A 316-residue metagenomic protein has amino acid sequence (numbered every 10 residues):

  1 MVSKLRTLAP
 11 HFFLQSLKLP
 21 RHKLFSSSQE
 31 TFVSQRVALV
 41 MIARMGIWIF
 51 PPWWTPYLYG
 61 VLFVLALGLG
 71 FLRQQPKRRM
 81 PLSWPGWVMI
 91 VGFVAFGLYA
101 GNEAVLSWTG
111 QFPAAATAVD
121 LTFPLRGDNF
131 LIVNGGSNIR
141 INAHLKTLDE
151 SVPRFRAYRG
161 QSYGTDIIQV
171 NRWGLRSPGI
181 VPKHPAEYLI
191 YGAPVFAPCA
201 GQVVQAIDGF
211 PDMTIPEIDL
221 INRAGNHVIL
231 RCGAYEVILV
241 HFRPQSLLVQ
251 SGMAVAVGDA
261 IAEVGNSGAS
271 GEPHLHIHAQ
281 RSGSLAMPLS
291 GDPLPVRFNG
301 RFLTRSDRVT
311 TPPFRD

Functional and structural regions predicted by a protein language model:
K18-P194, P198, R301-D316: Polar/charged, compositionally biased leader and regulatory segments
I132, G201, I277: Divalent metal-coordination and catalytic microenvironments
Q169, Q205, H241-P244, E263-N266 (+1 more regions): A residue-level detector for short acidic-glycine micro-motifs
L189-I190, Q202-P244, L248: Zn2+-dependent peptidoglycan hydrolase active-site motif and core
P194-A206, L248-V264: Short, well-structured beta-strand-loop connectors
I218, V228, A256-S270: Short hydrophobic beta/alpha edge segments that flank linear recognition/processing sites
N222, S251-A256, H278-D316: Acidic, glycine-rich catalytic/binding loops that coordinate metals and/or anionic ligands
